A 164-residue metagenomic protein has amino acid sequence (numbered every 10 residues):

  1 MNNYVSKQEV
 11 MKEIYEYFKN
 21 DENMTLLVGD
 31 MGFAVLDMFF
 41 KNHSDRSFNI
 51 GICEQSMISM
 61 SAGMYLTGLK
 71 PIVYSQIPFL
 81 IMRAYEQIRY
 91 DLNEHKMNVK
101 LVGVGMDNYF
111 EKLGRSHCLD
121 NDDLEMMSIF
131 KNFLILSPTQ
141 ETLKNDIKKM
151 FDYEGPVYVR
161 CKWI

Functional and structural regions predicted by a protein language model:
M1-I164: Thiamine diphosphate
